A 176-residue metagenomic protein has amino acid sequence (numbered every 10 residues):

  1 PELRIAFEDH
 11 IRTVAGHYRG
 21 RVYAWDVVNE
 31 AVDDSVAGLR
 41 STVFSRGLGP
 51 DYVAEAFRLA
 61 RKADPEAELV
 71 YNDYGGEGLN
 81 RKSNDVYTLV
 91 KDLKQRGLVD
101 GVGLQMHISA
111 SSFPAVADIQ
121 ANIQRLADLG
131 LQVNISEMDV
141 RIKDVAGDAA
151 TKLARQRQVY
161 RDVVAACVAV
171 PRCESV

Functional and structural regions predicted by a protein language model:
E2-A67, Y71-T88, G97, S112-A121 (+1 more regions): Active-site cleft segment of glycoside hydrolase catalytic domains centered on the general acid/base Glu
V22-D26, E66-V70, V99-G103, G130-I135 (+1 more regions): Structural preference for beta-strand elements that scaffold enzyme active sites
E68-G78, L104-A110, L126-V159: Active-site clefts of carbohydrate-active enzymes
T88-K91, A121, D162-A165: A generic local structural motif
Q95-G97, I123-D128: Short, conserved, surface-exposed binding loops centered on an aromatic residue
Q156-V176: Substrate-binding cleft of secreted/luminal carbohydrate-active enzymes
